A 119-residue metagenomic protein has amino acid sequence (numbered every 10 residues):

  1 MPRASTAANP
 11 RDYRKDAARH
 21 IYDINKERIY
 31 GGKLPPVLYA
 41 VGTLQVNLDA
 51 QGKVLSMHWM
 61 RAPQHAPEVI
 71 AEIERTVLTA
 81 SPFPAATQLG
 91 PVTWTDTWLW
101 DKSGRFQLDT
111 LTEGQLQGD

Functional and structural regions predicted by a protein language model:
M1-A8, K15-E27, D49-R61, E74-P84 (+1 more regions): Conserved "boundary/linchpin" sites in short secondary-structure elements
P10-Y13, V69: Hydrophobic (often cysteine-bearing) scaffold residues that line and stabilize catalytic clefts of nucleotide/cofactor
G31-P35: Short, solvent-exposed loop/turn elements at beta->coil junctions and helix N-caps that rim active or binding pockets
P36-T43: Short, small/polar residue-rich loop motifs at catalytic or cofactor-binding pockets
V46: Conserved metal-phosphate-binding beta-hairpin within the catalytic cores of diverse ATP-dependent phosphoryl-transfer
R61-P67: A short acidic/small-residue loop/turn micro-motif
P67-A71, R75: Short, hydrophobic/π-rich interface segment
